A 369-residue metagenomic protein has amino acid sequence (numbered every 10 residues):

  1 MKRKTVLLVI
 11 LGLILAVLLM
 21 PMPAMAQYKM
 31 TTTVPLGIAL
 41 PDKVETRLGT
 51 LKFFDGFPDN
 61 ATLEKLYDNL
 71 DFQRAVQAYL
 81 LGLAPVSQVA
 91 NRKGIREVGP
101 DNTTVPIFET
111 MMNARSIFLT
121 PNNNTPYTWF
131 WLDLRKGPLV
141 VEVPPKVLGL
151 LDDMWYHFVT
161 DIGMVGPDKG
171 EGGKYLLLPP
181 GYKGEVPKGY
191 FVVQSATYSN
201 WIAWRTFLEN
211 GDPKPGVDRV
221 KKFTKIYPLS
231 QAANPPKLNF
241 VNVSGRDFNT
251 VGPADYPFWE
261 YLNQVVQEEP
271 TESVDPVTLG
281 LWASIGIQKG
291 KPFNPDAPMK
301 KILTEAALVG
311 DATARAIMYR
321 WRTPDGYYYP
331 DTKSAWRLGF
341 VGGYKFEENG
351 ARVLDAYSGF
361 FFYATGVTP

Functional and structural regions predicted by a protein language model:
M1, A24-M25: Extreme N-terminus of proteins, especially the signal/transit-peptide cleavage junction and the first residues
M1-I10: Bacterial N-terminal signal peptides that target proteins for export
I10-P21: Bacterial N-terminal signal peptides
A26-P369: A compositional/structural signature for long, glycine/proline-rich flexible linkers and loops on extracytoplasmic
